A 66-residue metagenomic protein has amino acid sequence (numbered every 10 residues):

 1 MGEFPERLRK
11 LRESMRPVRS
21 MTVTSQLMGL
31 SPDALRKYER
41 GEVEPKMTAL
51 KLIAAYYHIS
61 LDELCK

Functional and structural regions predicted by a protein language model:
M1-G2, S14-M15, K37, A55 (+1 more regions): Short, charged recognition helix plus adjacent turn of helix-turn-helix-like nucleic-acid-binding domains
M1-P17, V23: A short, Lys/Arg-rich alpha-helix, primarily the initiator
R7, R19-S20, K46-A49, S60: Residues that mark the N-terminal boundary/hinge immediately upstream of a DNA-recognition element
E13, R40-V43: Alpha-solenoid HEAT/Armadillo repeat architecture
R16-K37: Short alpha-helical DNA-recognition segment
G29, T48-E63: DNA major-groove recognition helix of helix-turn-helix/homeodomain DNA-binding modules
P32-R36, V43, D62: Key DNA-contact positions within bacterial/archaeal DNA-binding proteins
